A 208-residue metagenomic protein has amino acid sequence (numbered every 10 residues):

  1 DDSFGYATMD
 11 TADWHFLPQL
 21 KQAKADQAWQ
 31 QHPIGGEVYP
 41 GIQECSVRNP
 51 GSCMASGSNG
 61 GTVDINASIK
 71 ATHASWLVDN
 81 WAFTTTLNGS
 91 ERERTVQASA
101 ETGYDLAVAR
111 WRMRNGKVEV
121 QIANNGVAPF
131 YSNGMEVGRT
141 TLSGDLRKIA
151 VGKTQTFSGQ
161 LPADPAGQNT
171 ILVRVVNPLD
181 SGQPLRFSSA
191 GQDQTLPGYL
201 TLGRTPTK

Functional and structural regions predicted by a protein language model:
D1-F83: Catalytic-core regions of glycoside hydrolase
D10, K21, D64, N88-S90 (+4 more regions): Serine/threonine-rich low-complexity intrinsically disordered regions
T11, T86-R94, R186-Q192: Surface-exposed flexible segments
A55-G57, T85-N88, K117-V118: A short linear-motif detector with a strong N-terminal bias
T62-R110: Catalytic cores of secreted or luminal carbohydrate-active enzymes
S99-K208: Extracellular/luminal regions of secreted and cell-surface proteins that mediate adhesion/ECM remodeling
